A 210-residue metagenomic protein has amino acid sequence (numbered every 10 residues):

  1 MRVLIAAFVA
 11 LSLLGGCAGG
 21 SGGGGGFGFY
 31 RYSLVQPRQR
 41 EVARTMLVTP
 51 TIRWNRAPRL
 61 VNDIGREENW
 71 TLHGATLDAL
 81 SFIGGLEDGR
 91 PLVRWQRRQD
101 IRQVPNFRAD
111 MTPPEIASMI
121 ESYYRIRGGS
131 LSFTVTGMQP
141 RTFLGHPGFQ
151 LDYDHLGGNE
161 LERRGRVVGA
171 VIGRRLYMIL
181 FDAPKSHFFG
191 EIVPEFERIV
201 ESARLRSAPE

Functional and structural regions predicted by a protein language model:
M1-I5, G23-G25, L92-Q96, F107-M111 (+3 more regions): Short hydrophobic/aromatic-rich motifs at helix boundaries and adjacent loops
R2-I83, E87, S132, P140-T142 (+3 more regions): N-terminal targeting sequences that direct proteins away from the cytosol to non-cytosolic compartments
Q36-Q39, E67, Q96-Q99, Q103 (+2 more regions): Residue-identity detector for glutamine
T71-E115: A short acidic-to-branched-hydrophobic micro-motif
R98-Q99, V168, F196: Short intrinsically disordered coil segments
P105-G169: Signature of long, low-cysteine stretches enriched in small and polar/charged residues
